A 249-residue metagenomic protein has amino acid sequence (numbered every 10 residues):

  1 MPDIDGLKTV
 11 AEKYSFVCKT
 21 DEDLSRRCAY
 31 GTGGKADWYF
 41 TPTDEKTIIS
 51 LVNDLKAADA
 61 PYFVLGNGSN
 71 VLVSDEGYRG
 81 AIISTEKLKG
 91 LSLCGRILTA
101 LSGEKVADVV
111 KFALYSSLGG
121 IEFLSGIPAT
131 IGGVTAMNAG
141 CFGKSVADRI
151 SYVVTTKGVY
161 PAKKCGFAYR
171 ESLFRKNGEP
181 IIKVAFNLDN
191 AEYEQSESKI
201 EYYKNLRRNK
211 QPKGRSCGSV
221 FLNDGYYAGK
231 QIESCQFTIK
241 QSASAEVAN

Functional and structural regions predicted by a protein language model:
P2-I131, T135: Anion-binding (especially nucleotide phosphate/pyrophosphate-binding) glycine-rich loop and adjoining beta-alpha core
I4, I48, S102, V106 (+5 more regions): Generic structural signal for well-ordered, non-membrane alpha-helical segments in soluble metabolic enzymes
K19-T20, C28, V71, G158-N249: Phosphate/pyrophosphate- and phosphate-bearing ligand-binding catalytic cores of soluble enzymes
G90-L93, V153, F221: A structural signal for short hydrophobic beta-strand segments in well-ordered beta-sheet cores
T99, Y152-V154, I182-A185: Beta-strand secondary-structure signal
G133-K144, D148-T155, V159-L173: Active-site glycine-rich loop that binds ribose-phosphate moieties when present
